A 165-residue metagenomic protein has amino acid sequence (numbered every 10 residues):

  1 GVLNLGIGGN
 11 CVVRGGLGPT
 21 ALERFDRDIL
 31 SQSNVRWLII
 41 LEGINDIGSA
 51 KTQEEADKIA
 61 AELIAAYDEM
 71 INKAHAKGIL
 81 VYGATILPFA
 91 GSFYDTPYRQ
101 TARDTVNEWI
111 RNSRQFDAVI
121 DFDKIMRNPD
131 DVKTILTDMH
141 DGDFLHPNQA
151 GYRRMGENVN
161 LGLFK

Functional and structural regions predicted by a protein language model:
G1-D68, A90-D95, T137, H146: Conserved SGNH/GDSL esterase-like catalytic core that processes O-acyl groups on lipids and polysaccharides
G1-V2, S33-L38, A76-Y82, R114-A118: Loop/turn elements at helix/coil->beta-strand transitions in domains of secreted/extracellular proteins
V2-N4, I64, G78, T105 (+1 more regions): Extracytoplasmic/cell-surface-exposed regions of Actinobacterial cell-envelope-associated and secreted proteins
L22, G48, I86-K165: Catalytic His-Asp segment of secreted/periplasmic serine-dependent ester chemistry enzymes
R27, N72, E108: Surface-exposed charge patches
L41, A84-T85: Conserved beta-strand segments of the P-loop GTPase G domain that flank and frequently precede/overlap
Y67-H75: Surface-exposed amphipathic alpha-helices with a cationic face
